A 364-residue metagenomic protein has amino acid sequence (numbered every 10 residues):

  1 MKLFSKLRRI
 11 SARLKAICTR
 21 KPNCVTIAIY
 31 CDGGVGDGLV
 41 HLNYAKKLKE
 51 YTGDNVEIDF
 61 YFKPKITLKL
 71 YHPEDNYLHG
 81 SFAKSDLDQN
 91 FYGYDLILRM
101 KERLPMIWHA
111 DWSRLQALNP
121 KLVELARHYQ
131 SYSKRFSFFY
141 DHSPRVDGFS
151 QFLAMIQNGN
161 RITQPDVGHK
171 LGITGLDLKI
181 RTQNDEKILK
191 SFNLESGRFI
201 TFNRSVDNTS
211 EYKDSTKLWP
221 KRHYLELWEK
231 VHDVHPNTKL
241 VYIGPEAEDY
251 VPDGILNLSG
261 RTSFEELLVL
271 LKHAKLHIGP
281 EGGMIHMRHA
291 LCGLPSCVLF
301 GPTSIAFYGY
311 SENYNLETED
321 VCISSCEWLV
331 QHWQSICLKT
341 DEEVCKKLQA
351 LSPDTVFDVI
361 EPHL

Functional and structural regions predicted by a protein language model:
M1-Y77: N-terminal pre-catalytic "stem/leader" segment of glycosyltransferase-like enzymes
G33-V35, K65-T67, R103-P105, S205-T209 (+4 more regions): Short, solvent-exposed loop/turn segments at secondary-structure junctions
K47-Y51, I173-Y242, S352-L364: Core catalytic architecture of nucleotide-activated donor-dependent transferases building glycoconjugates
T67-E74, Q89-F91, I107-A110, A247-I255 (+1 more regions): Short loop/helix-cap segments at secondary-structure boundaries that form the rim of catalytic
F82-I180, E195-D214, T303-A306: Conserved nucleotide-diphosphate donor binding/catalytic pocket of glycan-assembly enzymes
D88-Q89, K217-A306: Donor-binding and catalytic core of enzymes assembling or modifying cell-surface/extracellular glycoconjugates
S133-S191, E312-L364: Leloir-type glycosyltransferase catalytic cores
